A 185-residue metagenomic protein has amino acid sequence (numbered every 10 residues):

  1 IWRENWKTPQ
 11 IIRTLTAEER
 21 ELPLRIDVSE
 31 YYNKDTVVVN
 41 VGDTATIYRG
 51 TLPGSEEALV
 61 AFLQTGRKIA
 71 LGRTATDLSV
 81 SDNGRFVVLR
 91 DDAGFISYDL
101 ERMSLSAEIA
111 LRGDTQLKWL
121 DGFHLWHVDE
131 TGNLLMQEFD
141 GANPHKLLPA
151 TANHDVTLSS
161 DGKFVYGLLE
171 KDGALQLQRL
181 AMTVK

Functional and structural regions predicted by a protein language model:
I1-P23, G42-L71, R90-A110, E130-A150 (+1 more regions): Surface-exposed loop/turn elements that mediate protein-protein interactions on large endomembrane-trafficking
I12-K34, T65-D82, L111-F123, T151-F164: Repeated scaffold domains used in trafficking and secretory/extracellular systems, primarily beta-propellers
V37-N40, L89, H127, Y166-L168: Residue position within the beta-strands of beta-propeller blades
V38, Y48-G50, W119: Sequence-structural signature of mature extracellular/luminal beta-sheet repeat domains, prominently beta-propellers
T44, R85, G94, H124-L125 (+2 more regions): Generic structural signal for coil-to-beta-strand starts
L78-V80, V87-L89, S97: Short, conserved, surface-exposed binding loops centered on an aromatic residue
K163-G167, G173: Long, low-complexity intrinsically disordered regions enriched in Ser/Thr/Pro/Gly
